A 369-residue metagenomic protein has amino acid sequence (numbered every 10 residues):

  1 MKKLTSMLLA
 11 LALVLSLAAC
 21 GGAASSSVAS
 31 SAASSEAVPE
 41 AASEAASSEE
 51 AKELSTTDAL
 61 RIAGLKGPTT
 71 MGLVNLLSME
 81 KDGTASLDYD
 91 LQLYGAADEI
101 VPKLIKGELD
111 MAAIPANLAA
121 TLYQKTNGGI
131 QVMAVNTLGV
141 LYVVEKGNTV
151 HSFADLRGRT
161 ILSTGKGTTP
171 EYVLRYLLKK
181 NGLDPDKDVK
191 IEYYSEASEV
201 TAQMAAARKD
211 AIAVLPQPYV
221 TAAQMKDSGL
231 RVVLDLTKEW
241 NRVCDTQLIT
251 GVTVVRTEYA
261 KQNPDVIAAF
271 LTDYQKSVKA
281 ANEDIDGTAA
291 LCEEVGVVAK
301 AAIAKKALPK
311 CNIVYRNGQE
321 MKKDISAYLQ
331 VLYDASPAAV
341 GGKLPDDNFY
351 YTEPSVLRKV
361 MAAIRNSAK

Functional and structural regions predicted by a protein language model:
M1-L11: Positively charged n-region of N-terminal signal peptides that target proteins for export
V14-L17: Bacterial Sec-type N-terminal signal peptides, specifically the leucine/valine-rich hydrophobic h-region
A19-A32: Bacterial lipoprotein signal-peptidase II cleavage site
V38, E44, E49-Y193, V214-Q217 (+1 more regions): Short, glycine-/small- and polar/acidic-enriched structural segments that line small-molecule recognition paths
N75-L77, L141-S152, Q247-D265, V314-N317: A bilobed periplasmic-binding-protein/Venus flytrap-type ligand-binding module shared by bacterial periplasmic
N117-L118, T126, E199-E293: Pocket-lining segment of extracytoplasmic ligand-binding domains
A260-A339: Secondary-structure end/capping motifs
S326, Q330-K369: Conserved C-terminal helix/tail region of periplasmic/extracytoplasmic solute-binding proteins
